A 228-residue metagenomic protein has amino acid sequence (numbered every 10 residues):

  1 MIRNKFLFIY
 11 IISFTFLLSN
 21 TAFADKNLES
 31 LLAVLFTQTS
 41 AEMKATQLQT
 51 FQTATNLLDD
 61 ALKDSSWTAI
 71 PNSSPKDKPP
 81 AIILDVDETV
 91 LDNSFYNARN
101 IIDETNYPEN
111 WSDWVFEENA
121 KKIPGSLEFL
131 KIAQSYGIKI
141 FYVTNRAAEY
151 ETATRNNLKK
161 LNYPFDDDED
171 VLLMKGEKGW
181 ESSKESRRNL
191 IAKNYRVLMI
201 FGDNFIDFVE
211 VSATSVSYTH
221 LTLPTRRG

Functional and structural regions predicted by a protein language model:
I2-F8: Bacterial N-terminal signal peptides that target proteins for export
I9-L17: Bacterial N-terminal signal peptides
F23-L84: Non-catalytic pre-domain segments flanking phosphatase-related domains
I82-D92: Asp-based phosphoryl-transfer active-site loop
E88, S126-L158, D203: Substrate-recognition element of Asp-dependent hydrolases with the DxDx(T/V) motif
V90-A120: Active-site neighborhood of HAD-like aspartate-dependent phosphohydrolases
E151-L198: Substrate-recognition "cap/lid" segment bordering the active-site pocket of phosphatases
T219-T225: Conserved small/polar residues in nucleotide/adenosyl-binding loops
